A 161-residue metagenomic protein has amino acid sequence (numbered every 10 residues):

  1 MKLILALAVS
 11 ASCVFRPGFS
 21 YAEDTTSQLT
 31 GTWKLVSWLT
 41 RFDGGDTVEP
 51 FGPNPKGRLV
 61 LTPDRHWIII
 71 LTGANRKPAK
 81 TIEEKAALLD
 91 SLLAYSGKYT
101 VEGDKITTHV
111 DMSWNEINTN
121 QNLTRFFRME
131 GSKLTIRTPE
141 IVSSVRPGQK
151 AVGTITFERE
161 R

Functional and structural regions predicted by a protein language model:
K2-R16: Bacterial N-terminal signal peptides
G18-R161: Lipid interaction determinants
